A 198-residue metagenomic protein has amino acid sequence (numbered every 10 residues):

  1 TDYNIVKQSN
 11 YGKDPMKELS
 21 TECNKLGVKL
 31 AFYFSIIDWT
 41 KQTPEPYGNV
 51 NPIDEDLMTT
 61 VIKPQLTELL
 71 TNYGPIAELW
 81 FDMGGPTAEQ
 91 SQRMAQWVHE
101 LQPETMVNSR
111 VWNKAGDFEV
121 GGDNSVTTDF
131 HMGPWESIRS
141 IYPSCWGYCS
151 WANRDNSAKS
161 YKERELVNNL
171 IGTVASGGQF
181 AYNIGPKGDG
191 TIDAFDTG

Functional and structural regions predicted by a protein language model:
T1-G198: Mature catalytic domains of secreted/periplasmic carbohydrate-active enzymes
